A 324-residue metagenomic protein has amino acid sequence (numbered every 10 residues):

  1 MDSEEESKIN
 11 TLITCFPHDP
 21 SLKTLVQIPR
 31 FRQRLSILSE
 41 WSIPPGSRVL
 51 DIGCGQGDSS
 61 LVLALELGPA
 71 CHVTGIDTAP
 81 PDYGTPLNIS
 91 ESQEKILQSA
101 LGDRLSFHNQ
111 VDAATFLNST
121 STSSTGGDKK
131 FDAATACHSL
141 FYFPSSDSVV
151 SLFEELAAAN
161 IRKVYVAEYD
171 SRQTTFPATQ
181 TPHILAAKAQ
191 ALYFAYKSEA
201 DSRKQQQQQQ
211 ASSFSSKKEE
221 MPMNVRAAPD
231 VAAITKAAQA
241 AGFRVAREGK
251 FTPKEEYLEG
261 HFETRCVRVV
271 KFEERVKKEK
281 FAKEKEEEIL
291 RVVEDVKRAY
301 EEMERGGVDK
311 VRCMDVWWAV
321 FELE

Functional and structural regions predicted by a protein language model:
I28-S47: Conserved alpha-helix/loop element of class I SAM-dependent methyltransferases that forms part of the SAM/SAH-binding
G46-G55, T74: Conserved class I S-adenosyl-L-methionine
Q56-P69: Conserved SAM-binding loop of SAM-dependent methyltransferases across substrates and taxa, primarily the Class I
T85-S119: S-adenosyl-L-methionine
F143-E155: A short, conserved alpha-helix within the catalytic core of class I
K163-A195: Conserved class I S-adenosyl-L-methionine
V225-G242: Short alpha-helix
G249-E324: C-terminal lobe and adjacent flexible extensions of AdoMet/dcAdoMet transferase-like proteins
